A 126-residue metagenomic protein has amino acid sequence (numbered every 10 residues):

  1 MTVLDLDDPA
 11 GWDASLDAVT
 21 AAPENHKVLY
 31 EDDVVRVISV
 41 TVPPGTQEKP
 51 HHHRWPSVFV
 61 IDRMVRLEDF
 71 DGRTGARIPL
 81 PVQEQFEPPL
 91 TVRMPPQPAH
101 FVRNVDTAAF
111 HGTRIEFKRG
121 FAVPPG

Functional and structural regions predicted by a protein language model:
M1-S39, K49, D69, A76-R103 (+2 more regions): A short, N-terminal "cap"/entry segment at the start of jelly-roll beta-barrel domains of the cupin/DSBH fold
V42: Conformational-control "hinges and anchors"
G45, T74-G75: Detector for glycine-centered tight turns/loop "hinges" at secondary-structure junctions
G45-V58, Q85: A short beta-loop-beta micro-motif enriched in histidine and acidic residues
R54-T74: Glycine- and acidic-residue-biased ligand/ion/polar-headgroup-sensing regions
